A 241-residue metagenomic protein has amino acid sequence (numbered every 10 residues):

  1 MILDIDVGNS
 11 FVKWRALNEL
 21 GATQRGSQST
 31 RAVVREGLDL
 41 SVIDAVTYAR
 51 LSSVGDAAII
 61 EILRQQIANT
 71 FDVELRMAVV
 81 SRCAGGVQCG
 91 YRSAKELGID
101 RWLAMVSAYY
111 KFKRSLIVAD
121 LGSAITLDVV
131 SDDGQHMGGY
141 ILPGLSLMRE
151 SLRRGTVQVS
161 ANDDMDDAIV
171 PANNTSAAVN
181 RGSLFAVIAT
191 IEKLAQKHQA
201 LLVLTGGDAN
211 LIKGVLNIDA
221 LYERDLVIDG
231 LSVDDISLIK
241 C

Functional and structural regions predicted by a protein language model:
M1-A84: N-terminal glycine/serine-rich phosphate-binding loop of ATP-dependent small-molecule kinases, especially carbohydrate
M1-T23, A108, R114-H136, L152: Gly/Thr-rich phosphate-binding beta-strand-loop-beta motif of the actin/hexokinase/Hsp70
F11, L51-I59, A200-L216: Glycine-rich phosphate-binding loops at beta-strand->alpha-helix junctions
T70-E74, R92-A94, L216-D225: Active-site regions of enzymes building and remodeling cell-envelope glycoconjugates
M77-V118, A124-L127, M137, P171: Active-site neighborhood for divalent-cation/phosphate handling
K113, M137-A177, D234, L238: Glycine-rich phosphate-binding loop plus the immediately following alpha-helix
D167-L201, D208-K213, D219-L221: Adenine-nucleotide phosphate-binding core of ATP-dependent small-molecule kinases
A220-C241: Glycine-rich phosphate-binding/hydrolytic loop that grips phosphoryl groups
